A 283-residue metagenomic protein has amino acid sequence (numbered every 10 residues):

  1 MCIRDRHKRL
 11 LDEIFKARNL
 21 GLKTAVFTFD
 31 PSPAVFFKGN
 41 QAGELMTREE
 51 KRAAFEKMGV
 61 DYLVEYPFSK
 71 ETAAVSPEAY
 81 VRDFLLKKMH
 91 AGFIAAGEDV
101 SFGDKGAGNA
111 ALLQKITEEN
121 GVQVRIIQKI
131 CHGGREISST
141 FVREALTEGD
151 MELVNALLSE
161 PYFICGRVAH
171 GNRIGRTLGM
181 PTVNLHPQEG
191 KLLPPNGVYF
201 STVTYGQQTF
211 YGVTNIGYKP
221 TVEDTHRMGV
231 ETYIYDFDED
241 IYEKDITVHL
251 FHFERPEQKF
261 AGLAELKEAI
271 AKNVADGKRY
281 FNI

Functional and structural regions predicted by a protein language model:
M1-I3: Short, small-residue-biased leader/transition segments that mark boundaries at the very start of proteins
R6-F27, A53: Histidine-anchored nucleotide/phosphate-binding helix
P33-N120: N-terminal Rossmann-like or analogous alpha/beta NTP/dinucleotide-binding catalytic cores that position adenine
F55, I94, V154, S201 (+1 more regions): Residue-level signal for inorganic ion chemistry
T117-G217: Glycine-rich, Lys/Arg-enriched anion-binding loops that position phosphate/diphosphate groups for phosphoryl
G171-I283: Phosphate/ribose-recognition catalytic cores of enzymes acting on nucleotide-derived substrates
